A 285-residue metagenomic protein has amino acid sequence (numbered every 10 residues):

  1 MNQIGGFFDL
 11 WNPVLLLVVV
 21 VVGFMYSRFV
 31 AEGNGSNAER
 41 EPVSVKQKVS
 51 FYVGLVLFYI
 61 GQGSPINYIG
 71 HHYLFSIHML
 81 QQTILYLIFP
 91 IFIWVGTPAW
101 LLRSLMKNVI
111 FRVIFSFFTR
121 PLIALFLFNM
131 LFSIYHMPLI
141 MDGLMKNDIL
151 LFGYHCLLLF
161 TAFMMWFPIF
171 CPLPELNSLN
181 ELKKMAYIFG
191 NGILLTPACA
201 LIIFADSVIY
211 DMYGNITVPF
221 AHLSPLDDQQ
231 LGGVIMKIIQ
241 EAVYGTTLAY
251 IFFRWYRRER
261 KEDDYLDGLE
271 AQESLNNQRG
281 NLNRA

Functional and structural regions predicted by a protein language model:
M1-A285: Alpha-helical membrane segments of multi-pass proteins
